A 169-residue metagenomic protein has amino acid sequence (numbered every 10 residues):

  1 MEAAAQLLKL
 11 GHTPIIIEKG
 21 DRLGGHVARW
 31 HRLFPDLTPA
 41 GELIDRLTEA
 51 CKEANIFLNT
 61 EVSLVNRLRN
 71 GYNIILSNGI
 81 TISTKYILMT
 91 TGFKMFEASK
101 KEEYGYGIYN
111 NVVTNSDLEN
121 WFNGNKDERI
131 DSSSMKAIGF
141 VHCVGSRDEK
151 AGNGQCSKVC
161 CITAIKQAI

Functional and structural regions predicted by a protein language model:
M1-G24, V65, T91-I169: Rossmann-like dinucleotide/flavin-binding elements
K9-H12, R32, E49-N55, M89 (+1 more regions): Generic secondary-structure signature for well-ordered alpha-helical cores
A28-N59, K101-L118, I162, K166-Q167: N-terminal glycine-rich dinucleotide-binding loop that anchors FAD/FMN and/or NAD(P) in oxidoreductases
K52, N70, S83, I108 (+1 more regions): Residue-level preference for short coil/turn positions at secondary-structure junctions
L58-G71: A conserved short coil-to-beta-strand element within the FAD-binding core of flavoproteins
E61, N78, G92-F93: Short glycine-/small-residue-rich Rossmann-like dinucleotide-binding loops
N73-L76: SH3/SH3-like beta-barrel fold
N78-Y86: Core beta-strand elements of the Rossmann-like FAD/NAD(P) dinucleotide-binding domain in flavoenzyme oxidoreductases
